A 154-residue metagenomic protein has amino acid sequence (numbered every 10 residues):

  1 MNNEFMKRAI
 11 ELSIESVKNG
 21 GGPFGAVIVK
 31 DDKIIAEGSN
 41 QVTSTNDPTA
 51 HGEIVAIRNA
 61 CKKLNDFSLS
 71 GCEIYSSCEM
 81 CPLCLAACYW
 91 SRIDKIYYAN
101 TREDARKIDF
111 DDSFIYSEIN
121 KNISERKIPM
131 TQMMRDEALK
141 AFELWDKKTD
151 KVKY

Functional and structural regions predicted by a protein language model:
M1-N19, M80, A87-Y154: Zinc-dependent deaminase
E4, K33, V55: Active-site phosphate/pyrophosphate-handling residues
A9, S13-S16, A26, G52 (+1 more regions): Small-residue (primarily alanine) positions within well-ordered alpha-helices, especially packing/interaction faces
P23, T43-H51, E79, E125 (+1 more regions): Residues at secondary-structure transition points
F24-D32: Short beta-strand scaffold segments in enzyme catalytic cores
A26, N65-D66, N120-N122: Short secondary-structure boundary/capping segments
I35-V42: Short beta->alpha transition motifs characteristic of CBS
A50, I54-S91: Helix-adjacent hinge/juxtasegments
